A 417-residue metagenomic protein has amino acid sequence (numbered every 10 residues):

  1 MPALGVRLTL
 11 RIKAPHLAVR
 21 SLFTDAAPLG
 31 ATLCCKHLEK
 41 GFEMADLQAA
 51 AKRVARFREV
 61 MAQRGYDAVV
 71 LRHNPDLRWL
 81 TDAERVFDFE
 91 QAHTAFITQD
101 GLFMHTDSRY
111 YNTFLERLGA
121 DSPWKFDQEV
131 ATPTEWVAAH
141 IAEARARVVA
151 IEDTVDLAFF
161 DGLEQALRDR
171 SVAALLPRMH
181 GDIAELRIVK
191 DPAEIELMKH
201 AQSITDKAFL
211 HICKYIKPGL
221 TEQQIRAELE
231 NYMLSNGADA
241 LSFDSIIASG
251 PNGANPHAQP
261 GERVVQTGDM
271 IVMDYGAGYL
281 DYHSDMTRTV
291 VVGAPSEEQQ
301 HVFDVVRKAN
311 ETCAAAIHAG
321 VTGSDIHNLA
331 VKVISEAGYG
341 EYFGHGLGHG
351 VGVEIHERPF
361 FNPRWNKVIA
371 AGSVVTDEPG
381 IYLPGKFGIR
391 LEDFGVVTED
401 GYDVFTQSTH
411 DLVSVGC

Functional and structural regions predicted by a protein language model:
P2-I12: Extreme N-terminal basic, low-complexity initiation segments that serve as generic localization/processing leaders
L4-G5, L17, P28, A370: Short N-terminal alpha-helical targeting/association segments
V6, V19, C35: Extracellular cell-wall/glycan-interacting regions and their flexible linkers
A14-P15, V19-S21: N-terminal amphipathic/hydrophobic targeting modules at extreme N-termini, encompassing cleavable Sec/SRP-type signal
T24, T32-C417: Active-site neighborhoods and metal-handling regions in enzymes and metal-associated proteins
